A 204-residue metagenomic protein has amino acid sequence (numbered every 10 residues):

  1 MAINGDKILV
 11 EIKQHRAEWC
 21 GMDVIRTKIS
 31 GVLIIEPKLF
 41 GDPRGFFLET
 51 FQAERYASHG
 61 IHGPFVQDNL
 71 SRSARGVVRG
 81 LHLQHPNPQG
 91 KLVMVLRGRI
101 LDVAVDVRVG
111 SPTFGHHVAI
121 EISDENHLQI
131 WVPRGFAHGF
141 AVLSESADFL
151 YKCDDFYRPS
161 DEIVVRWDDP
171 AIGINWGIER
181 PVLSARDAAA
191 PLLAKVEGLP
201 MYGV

Functional and structural regions predicted by a protein language model:
M1, L128-Q129: A generic structured-segment signal
A2-V10: Extreme N-terminal basic, low-complexity initiation segments that serve as generic localization/processing leaders
I12-L128, S144-S146, Y151-V204: Non-catalytic, conserved peripheral segments adjacent to functional cores
I130, H138-L143: Short beta-strand His + acidic residue motifs that chelate non-heme Fe in jelly-roll/DSBH and cupin folds
